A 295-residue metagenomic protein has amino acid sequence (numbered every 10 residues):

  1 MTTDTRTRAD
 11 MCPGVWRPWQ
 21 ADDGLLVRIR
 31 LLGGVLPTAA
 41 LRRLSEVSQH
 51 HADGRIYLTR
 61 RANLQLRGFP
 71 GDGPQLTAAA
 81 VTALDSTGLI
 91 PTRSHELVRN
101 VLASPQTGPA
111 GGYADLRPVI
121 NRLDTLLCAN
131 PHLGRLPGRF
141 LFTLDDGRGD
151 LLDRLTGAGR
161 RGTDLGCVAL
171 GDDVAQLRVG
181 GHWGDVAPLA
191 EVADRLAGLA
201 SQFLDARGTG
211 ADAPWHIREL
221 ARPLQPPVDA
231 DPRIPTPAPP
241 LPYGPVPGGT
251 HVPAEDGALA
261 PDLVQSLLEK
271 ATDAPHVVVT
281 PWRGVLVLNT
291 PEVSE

Functional and structural regions predicted by a protein language model:
T2-P18, A40, T236-P242, T250: Intrinsically disordered, low-complexity polar/charged tails and linkers
T2-T5, A21-D173, W183-D194, T250-E295: Small-residue-enriched alpha-helical segments and adjacent helix-cap loops that form tight helix-helix packing
P18-A21, I217: Intrinsic disorder/low-complexity segments enriched in polar/charged and small flexible residues
R55-L58, L133-P137, L204-L224, P232-P237 (+1 more regions): Flexible, glycine/charged-enriched surface loops at secondary-structure junctions
A83-G88, R222-P232: Short, structured interface segments
V179-A211: Internal alpha/beta scaffold segment
V228-A258: Accessory "access/gating" subregions that flank catalytic or transport cores
